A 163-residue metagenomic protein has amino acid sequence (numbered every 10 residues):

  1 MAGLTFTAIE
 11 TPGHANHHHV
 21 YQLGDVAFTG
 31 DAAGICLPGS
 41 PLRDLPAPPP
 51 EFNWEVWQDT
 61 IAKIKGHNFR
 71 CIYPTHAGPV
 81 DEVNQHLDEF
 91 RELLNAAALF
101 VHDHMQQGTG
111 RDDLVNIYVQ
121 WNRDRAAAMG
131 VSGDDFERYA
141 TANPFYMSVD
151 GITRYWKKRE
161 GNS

Functional and structural regions predicted by a protein language model:
T5, E10, N16-N84: Metallo-beta-lactamase
W57-T60, A97, S148: Alpha-helical packing segments of well-folded alpha/beta enzyme cores
V83-E92: Histidine/acidic-residue-rich catalytic or RNA/ligand-binding cores of hydrolases and nuclease-related proteins
H104-S163: C-terminal regulatory/interaction regions
